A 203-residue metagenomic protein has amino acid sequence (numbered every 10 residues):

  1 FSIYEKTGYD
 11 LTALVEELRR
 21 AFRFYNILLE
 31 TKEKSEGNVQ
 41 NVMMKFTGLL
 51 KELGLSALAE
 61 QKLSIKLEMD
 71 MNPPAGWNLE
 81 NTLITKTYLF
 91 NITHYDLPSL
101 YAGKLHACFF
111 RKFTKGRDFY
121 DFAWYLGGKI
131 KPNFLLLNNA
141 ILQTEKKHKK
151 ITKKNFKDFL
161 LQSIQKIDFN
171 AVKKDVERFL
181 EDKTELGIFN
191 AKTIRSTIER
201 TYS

Functional and structural regions predicted by a protein language model:
F1-I3: Catalytic palm active-site di-aspartate
E5-S203: Structured mid-to-C-terminal alpha-helical surface segments
